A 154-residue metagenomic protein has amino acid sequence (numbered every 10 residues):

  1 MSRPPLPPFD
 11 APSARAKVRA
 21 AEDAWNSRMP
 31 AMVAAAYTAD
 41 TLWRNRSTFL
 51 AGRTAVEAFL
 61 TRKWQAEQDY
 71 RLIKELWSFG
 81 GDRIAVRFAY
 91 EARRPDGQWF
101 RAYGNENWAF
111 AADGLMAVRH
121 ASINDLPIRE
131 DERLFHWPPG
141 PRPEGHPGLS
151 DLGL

Functional and structural regions predicted by a protein language model:
M1-A39, H146-L154: Short, low-complexity N-terminal intrinsically disordered segments enriched in polar/charged residues
M1-F9, A58-L154: A beta-strand edge to alpha-helix "cap/lid" segment located at domain peripheries
A11, A24, P30-A31, R46 (+2 more regions): Short, charged low-complexity linear motifs
S13-R15, P30-I84: A solvent-exposed, acidic/Ser-Thr-rich amphipathic alpha-helical stretch
A20-E22, F49, A111: Intrinsically disordered, low-complexity segments enriched in polar/charged small residues
